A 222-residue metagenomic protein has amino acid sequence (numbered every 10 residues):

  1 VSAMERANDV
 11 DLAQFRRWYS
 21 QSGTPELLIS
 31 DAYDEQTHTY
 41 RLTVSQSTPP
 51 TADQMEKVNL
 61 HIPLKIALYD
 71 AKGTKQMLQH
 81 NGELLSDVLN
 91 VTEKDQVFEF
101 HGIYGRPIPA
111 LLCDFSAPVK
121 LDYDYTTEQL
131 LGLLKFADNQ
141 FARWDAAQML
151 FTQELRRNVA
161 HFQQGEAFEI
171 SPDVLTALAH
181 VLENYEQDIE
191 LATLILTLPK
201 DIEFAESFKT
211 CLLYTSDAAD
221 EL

Functional and structural regions predicted by a protein language model:
V1-Y40, R156-A179: Amphipathic alpha-helical substructures
R6, R16, S20, T51-E56 (+5 more regions): Short, well-ordered helical secondary-structure segments
L12, E26-V91, Q96-I103, P107-A110: Beta-strand-rich binding/interaction modules
L12, H101-S216: Long, ordered, helix-rich scaffold segments
G23-E26, P49-A52, Q140-A142, E154-R156: Flexible loop/turn segments at secondary-structure boundaries
D217-L222: A short, hydrophobic C-terminal helix/tail in secreted or cell-surface proteins
